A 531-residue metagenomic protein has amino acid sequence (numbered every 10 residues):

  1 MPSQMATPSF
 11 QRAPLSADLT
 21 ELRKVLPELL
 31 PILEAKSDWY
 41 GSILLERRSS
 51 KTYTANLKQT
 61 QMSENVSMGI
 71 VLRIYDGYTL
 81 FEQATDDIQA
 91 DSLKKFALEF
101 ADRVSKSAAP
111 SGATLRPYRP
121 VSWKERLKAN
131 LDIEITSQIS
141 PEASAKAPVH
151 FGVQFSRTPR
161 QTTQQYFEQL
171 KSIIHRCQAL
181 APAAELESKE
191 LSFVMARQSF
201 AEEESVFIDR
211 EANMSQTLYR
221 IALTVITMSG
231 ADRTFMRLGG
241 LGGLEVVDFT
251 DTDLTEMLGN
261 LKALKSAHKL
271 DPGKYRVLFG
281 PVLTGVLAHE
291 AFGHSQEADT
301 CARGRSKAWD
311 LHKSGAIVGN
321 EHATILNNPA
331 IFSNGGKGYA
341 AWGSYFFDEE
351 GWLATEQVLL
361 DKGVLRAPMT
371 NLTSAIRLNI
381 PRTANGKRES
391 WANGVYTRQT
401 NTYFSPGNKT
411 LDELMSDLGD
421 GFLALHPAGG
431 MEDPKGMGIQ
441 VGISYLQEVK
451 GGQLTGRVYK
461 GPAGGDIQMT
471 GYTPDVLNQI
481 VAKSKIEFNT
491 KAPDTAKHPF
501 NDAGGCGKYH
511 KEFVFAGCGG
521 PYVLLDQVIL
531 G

Functional and structural regions predicted by a protein language model:
M1-G531: N-terminal small-residue-enriched
